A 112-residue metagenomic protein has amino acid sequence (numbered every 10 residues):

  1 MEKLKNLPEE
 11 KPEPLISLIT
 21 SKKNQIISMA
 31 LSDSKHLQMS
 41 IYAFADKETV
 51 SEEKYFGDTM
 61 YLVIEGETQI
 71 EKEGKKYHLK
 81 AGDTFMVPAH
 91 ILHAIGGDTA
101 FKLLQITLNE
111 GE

Functional and structural regions predicted by a protein language model:
M1-H36, E71: A short, N-terminal "cap"/entry segment at the start of jelly-roll beta-barrel domains of the cupin/DSBH fold
Q25, Q38-Y55: Conserved short histidine dyad/triad with adjacent acidic residue
G57-Q69, E73: Glycine- and acidic-residue-biased ligand/ion/polar-headgroup-sensing regions
I64-E65, K80-A81, T99: A cytosolic small-molecule/anion-sensing beta-strand core signal
G74-A89: Short acidic-glycine-tyrosine-enriched beta hairpin
A89-E112: Ligand-binding loop in jelly-roll beta-barrel domains
